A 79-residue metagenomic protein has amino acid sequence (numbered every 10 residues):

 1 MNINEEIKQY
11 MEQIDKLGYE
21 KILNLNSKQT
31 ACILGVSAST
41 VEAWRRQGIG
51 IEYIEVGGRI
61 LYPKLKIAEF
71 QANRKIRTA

Functional and structural regions predicted by a protein language model:
M1-A43, K64-A79: Basic Lys/Arg-rich amphipathic helical interaction modules
Y53-I60: Short Lys/Arg-enriched helix C-cap and helix-to-coil transition segments that create basic nucleic-acid-contact patches
